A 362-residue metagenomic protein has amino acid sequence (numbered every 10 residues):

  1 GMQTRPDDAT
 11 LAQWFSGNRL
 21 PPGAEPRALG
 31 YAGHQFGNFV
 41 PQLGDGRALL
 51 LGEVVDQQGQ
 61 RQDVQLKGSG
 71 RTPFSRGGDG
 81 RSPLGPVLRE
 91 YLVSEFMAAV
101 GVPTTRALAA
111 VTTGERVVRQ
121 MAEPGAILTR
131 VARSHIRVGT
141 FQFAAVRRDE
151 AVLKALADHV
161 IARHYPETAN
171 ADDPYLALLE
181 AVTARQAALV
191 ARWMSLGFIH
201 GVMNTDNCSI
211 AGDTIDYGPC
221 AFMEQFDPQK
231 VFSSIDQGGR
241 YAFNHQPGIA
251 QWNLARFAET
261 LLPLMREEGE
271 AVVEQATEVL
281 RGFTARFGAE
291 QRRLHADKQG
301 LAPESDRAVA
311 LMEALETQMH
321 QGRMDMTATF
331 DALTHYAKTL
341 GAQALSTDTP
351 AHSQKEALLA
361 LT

Functional and structural regions predicted by a protein language model:
G1-N170, A188, A211-D213, N253-L254: Conserved ATP-binding subdomain of kinase catalytic cores across diverse folds
G1-Y31, Q237-T362: Regulatory N- and C-terminal appendages and interdomain linkers associated with kinase/kinase-like NTP transferase
S16, S69, S75, S82 (+10 more regions): Generic serine detector
V87, R116-H200, I210-V309: ATP-dependent phospho-/nucleotidyl transfer catalytic cores
D206: Conserved protein-kinase catalytic-loop position immediately C-terminal to the HRD catalytic Asp
